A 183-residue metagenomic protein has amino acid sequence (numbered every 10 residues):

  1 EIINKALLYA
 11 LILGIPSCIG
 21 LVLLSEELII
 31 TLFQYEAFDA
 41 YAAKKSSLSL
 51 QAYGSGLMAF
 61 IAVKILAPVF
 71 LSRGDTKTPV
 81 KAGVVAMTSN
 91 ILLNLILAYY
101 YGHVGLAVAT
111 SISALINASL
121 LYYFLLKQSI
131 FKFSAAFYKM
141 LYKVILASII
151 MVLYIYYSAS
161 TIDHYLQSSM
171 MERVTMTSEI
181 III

Functional and structural regions predicted by a protein language model:
E1-I183: Membrane-embedded alpha-helical bundles of multi-pass transporters/translocases, especially carrier/permease families
